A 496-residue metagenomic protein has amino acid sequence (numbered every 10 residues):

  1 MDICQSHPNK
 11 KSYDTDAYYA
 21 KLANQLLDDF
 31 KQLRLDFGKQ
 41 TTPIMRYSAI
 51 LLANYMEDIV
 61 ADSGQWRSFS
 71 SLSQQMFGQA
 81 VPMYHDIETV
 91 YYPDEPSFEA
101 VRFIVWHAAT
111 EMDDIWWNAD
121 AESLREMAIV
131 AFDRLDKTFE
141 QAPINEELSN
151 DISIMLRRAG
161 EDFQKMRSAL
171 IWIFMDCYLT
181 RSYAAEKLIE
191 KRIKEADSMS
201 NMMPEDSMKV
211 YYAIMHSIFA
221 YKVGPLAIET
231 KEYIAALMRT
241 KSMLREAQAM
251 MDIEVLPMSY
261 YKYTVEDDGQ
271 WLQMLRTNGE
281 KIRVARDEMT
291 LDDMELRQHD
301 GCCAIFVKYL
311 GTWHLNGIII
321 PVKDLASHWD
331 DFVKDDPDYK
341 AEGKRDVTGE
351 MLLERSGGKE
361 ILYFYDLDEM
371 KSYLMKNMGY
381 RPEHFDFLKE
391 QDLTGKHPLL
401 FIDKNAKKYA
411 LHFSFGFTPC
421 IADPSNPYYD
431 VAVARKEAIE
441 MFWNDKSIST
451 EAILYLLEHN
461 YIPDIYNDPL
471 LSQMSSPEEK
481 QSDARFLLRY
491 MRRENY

Functional and structural regions predicted by a protein language model:
M1-M258, G311-Y496: Mixed-charge, low-complexity intrinsically disordered regions
Y261-Y263: Long, Pro/Ser/Thr-rich low-complexity/intrinsically disordered regulatory tracts in eukaryotic proteins
V265-D267: A residue-level detector for short acidic-glycine micro-motifs
G269-M274: Short aromatic-glycine-enriched beta-strand elements
L275-G279: Secondary-structure transition/turn motif
E280-E288: A short macromolecule-binding patch
D287-I305: Short nucleic-acid-contacting surface segments enriched for D/E, G, S/T with interspersed K/R
V307-Y309: Short, surface-exposed secondary-structure boundary micro-motifs
